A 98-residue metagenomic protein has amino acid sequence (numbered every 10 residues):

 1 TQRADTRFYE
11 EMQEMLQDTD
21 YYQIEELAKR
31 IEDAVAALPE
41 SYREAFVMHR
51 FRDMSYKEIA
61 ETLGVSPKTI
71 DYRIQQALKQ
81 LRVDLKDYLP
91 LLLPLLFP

Functional and structural regions predicted by a protein language model:
T1-E14, Y22, E26: Short, basic/polar amphipathic helix motif occurring as a linker/hinge flanking DNA-binding modules in transcription
Q2-R3, R7, T62, L78-P98: C-terminal edge and immediately downstream basic/flexible tail or linker adjoining helix-turn-helix-like DNA-binding
D18-Y22, A37: Regulatory hinge/linker segments at domain boundaries that couple sensory/effector modules to output domains
E26-A34: Short, Lys/Arg-enriched N-terminal segment that forms or immediately precedes the first helix of a structured domain
R30, R73-Q76: Residues within the DNA-recognition helix of helix-turn-helix
D33-A36, E40, E44, R52-T69: Helix-turn-helix DNA-binding module
